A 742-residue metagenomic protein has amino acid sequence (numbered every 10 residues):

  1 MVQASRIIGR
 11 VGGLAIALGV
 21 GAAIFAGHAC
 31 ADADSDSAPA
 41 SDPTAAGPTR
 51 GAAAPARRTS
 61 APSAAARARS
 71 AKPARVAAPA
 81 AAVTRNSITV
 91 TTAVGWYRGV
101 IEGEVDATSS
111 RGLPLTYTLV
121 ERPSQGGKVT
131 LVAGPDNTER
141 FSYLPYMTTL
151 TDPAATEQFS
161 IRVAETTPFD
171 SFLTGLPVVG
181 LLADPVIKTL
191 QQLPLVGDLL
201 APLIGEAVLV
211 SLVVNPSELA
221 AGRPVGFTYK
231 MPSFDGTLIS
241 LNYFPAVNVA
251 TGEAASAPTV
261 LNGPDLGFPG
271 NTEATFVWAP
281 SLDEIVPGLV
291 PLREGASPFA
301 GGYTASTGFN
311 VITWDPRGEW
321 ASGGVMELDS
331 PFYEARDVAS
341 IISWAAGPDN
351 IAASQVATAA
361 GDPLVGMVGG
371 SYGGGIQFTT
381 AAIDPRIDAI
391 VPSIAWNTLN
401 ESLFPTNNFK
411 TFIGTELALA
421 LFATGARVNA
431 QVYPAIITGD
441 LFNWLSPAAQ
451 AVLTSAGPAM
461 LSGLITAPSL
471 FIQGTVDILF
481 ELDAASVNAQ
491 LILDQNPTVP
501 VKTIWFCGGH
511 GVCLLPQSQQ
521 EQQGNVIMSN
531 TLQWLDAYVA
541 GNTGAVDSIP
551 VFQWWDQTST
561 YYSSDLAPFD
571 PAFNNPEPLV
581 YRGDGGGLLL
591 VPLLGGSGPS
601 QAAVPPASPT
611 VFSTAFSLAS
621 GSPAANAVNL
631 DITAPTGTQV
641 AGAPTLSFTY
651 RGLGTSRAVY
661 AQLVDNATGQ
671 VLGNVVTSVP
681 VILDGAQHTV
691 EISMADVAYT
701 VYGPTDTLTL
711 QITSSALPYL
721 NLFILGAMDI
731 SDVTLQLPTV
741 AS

Functional and structural regions predicted by a protein language model:
M1-K128, V132, T138-R223, E253-A254 (+2 more regions): Composition-driven, intrinsically disordered low-complexity tracts enriched in small residues
T151-A155, E294, E319-I342, D349 (+1 more regions): Catalytic nucleophile-loop/oxyanion-hole region of alpha/beta-hydrolase and closely related hydrolase-like folds
V213-A255, T259: N-terminal cap/lid segment of alpha/beta-hydrolase-fold proteins
L241, P269-T272, W278-G302, S306 (+7 more regions): Accessory cap/linker subdomain of secreted extracellular hydrolases
I465, F471-Q473: Short beta-strand/loop motif that positions the catalytic acidic residue of the alpha/beta-hydrolase fold
I478-S486: Conserved alpha/beta-hydrolase "acid-adjacent" motif
I492-V512: Catalytic histidine neighborhood in serine/cysteine hydrolases with alpha/beta-hydrolase-type architecture
A545-S742: Glycine/threonine-rich phosphate-binding loop and adjacent beta-strand/alpha-helix elements that clamp
